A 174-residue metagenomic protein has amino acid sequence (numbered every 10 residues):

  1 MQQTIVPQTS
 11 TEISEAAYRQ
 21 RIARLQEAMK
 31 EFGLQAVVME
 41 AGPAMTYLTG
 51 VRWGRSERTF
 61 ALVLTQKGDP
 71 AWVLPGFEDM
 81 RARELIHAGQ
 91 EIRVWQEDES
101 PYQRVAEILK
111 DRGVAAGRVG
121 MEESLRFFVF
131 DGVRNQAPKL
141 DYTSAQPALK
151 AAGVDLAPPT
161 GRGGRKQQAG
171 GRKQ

Functional and structural regions predicted by a protein language model:
M1-K173: A composition/biophysics-driven feature that prefers long, compositionally simple stretches
